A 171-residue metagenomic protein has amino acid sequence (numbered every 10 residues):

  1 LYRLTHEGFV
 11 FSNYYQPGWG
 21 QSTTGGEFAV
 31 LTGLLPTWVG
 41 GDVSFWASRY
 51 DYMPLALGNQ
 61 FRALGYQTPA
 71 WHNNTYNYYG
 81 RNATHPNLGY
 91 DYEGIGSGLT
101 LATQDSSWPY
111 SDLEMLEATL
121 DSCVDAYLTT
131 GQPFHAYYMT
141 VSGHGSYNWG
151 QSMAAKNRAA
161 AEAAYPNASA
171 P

Functional and structural regions predicted by a protein language model:
L1-P171: Solvent-exposed soluble domains appended to multi-pass membrane proteins
